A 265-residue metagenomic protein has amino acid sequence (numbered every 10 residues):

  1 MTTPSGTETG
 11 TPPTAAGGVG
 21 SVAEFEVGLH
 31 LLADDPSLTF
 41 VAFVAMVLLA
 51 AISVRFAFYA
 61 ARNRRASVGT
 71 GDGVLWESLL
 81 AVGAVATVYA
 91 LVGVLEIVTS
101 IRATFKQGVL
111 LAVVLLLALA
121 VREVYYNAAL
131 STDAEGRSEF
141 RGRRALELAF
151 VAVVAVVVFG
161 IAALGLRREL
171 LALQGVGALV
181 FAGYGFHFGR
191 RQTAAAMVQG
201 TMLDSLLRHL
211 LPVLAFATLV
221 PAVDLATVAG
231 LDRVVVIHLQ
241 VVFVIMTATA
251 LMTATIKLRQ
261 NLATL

Functional and structural regions predicted by a protein language model:
M1-S37: Short, strongly hydrophobic alpha-helical membrane anchors
E24-L31, R65-V68, V88-K106, V223-V235: Helix-loop junctions on the outward
F25-F40, A152-G175: Membrane-helix boundary elements
L38-I52, V74-A134, S138-A145, L171-F181 (+1 more regions): Individual alpha-helical transmembrane segments in multi-pass integral membrane proteins
L48-F56, G71-I97, A152-V157, R208-V228: Hydrophobic alpha-helical transmembrane segments of multi-pass membrane proteins
V54-A57, A90, L110, V114-E123 (+1 more regions): C-terminal transmembrane-bundle signature of multipass membrane proteins, characterized by strong activation on
V54-D72, F159-A162, R191-A196: Short, flexible domain-boundary/linker segments around small modular repeats
A66-V82, E139-L148, T201-L210: Membrane-interfacial loop-to-transmembrane alpha-helix junctions, especially the N-terminal start
